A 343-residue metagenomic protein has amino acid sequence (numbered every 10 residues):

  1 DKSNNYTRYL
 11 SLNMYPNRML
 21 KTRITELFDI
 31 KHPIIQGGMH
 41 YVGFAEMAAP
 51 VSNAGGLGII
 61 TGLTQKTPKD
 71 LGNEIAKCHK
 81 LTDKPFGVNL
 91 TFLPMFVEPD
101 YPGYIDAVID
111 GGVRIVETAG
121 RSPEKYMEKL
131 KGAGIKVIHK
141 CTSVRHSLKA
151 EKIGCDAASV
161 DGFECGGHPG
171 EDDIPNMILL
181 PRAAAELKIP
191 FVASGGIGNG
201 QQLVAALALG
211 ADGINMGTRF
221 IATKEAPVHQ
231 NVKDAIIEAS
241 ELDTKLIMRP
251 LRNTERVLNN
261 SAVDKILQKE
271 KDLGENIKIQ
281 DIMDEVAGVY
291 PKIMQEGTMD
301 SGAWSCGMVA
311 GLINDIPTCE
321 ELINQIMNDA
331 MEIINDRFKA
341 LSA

Functional and structural regions predicted by a protein language model:
D1-R18: N-terminal amphipathic/basic-hydrophobic helices that include classical n-h-c signal peptides and signal-anchor
T7, N17, H139, A158 (+2 more regions): Short, intrinsically disordered low-complexity segments
Y9-S11, K80, V257, I266: Acidic/proline-rich low-complexity IDRs
Y15-E186, P190: Active-site entrance/lid segments in N-terminal catalytic domains of soluble metabolic enzymes
F92, F163-E164, G196-I197, R219-F220: Acidic, glycine-rich active-site loops and adjacent beta-strand->loop/helix elements that engage anionic groups
G170-V192, G198-A343: Conserved active-site-proximal phosphate/metal-binding subdomains
